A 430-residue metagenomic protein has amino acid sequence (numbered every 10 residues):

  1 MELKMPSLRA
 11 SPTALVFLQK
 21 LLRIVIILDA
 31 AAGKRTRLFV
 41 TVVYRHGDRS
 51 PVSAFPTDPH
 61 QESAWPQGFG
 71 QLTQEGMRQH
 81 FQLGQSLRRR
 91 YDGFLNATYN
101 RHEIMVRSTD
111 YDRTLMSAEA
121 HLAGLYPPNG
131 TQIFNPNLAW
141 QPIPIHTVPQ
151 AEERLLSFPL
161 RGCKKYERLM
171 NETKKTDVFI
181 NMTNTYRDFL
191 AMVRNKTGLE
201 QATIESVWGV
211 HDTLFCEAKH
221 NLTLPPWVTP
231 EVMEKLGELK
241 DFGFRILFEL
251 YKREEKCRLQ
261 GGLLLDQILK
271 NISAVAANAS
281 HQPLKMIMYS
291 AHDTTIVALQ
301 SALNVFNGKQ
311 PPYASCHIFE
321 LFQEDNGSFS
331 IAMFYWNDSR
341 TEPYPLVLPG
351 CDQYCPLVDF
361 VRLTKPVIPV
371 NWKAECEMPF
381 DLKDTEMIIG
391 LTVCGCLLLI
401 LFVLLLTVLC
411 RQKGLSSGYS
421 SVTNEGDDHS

Functional and structural regions predicted by a protein language model:
M1-A10: N-terminal secretory signal peptides that target proteins for export/translocation
L3, A14, L22-V25, T131 (+1 more regions): Residue-level marker of intrinsically disordered, low-complexity segments enriched for small/polar residues
P6, G33-M105, T109-S430: Signature for phosphate-centric chemistry
R9-G33, C396-L405: Cleavable N-terminal signal peptides of Sec/SRP-targeted secreted and luminal proteins
